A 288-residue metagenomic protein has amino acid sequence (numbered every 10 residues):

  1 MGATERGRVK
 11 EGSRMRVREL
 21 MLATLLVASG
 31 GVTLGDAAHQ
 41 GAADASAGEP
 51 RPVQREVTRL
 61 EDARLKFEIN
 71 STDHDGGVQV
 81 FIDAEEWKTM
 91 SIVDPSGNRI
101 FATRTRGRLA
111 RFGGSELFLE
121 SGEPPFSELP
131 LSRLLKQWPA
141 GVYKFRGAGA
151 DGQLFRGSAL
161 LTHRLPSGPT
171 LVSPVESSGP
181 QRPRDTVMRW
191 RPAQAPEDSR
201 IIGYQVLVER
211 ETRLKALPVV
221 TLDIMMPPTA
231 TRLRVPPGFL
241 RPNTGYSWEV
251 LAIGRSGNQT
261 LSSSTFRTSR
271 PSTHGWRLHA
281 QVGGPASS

Functional and structural regions predicted by a protein language model:
D83-V93, Q194-L217, T244-G245: Solvent-exposed loop/turn segments flanking beta-strands in beta-repeat/beta-sandwich domains
G97-P125, G203-R241: Recognizes extended acidic, P/S/T-rich segments that occur within or adjacent to Ig-like beta-sandwich modules
L134-P139, G238-T244: Surface-exposed, short loops/turns at beta-strand junctions within beta-sandwich domains
W138-A150, Y246-L251: Short, aromatic- and glycine-rich surface loops/edge beta-strands on solvent-exposed regions
S158-T170: Proline/serine/threonine-rich low-complexity linkers at boundaries of modular beta-sandwich domains
R184-D198: Conserved aromatic anchor
L240-S256: Beta-strand-rich modules
R255-H279: Extracellular fibronectin type III
